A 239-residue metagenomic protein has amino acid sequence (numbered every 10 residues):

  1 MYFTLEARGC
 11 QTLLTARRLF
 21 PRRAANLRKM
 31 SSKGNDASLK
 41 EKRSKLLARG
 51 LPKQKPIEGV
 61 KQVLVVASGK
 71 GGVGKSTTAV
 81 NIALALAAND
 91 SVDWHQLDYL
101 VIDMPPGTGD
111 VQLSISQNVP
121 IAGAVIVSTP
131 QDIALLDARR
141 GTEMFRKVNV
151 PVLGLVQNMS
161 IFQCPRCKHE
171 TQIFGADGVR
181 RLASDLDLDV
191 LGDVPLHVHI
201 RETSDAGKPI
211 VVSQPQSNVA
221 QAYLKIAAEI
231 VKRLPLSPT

Functional and structural regions predicted by a protein language model:
Y2-G9, L13-K45, M144-T239: C-terminal lobe/tail of nucleotide-utilizing enzymes
K55-K61: Phosphate-binding P-loop
V60, G71, S76, D103-M104 (+5 more regions): Residue-level signature of catalytic and energy-coupling elements of molecular machines, predominantly ATP/GTP-dependent
Q62-S91, T142: Walker A/P-loop phosphate-binding motif and the immediately C-terminal alpha-helix
V73-I82, M104-Q112, A134-D137: Short glycine/serine/threonine-rich phosphate/pyrophosphate-binding segments that cradle anionic phosphate groups
L86-S91, S128, L155-Q157: Short beta-strand-centered segment that lines the nucleotide-binding/catalytic pocket of NTP-utilizing
A88, V92-S114: Switch II (G3) loop of P-loop NTPases
V92-D93, V111-I133: Inter-motif core of Ras-like GTPase G domains
